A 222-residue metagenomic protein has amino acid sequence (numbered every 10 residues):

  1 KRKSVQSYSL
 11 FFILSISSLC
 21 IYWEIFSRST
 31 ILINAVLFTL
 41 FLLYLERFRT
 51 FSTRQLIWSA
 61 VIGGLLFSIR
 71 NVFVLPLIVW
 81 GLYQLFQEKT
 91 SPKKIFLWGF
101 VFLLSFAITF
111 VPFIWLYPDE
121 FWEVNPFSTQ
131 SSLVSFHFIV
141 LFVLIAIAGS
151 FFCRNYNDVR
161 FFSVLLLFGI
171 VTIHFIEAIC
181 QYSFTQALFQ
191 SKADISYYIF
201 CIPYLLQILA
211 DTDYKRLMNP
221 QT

Functional and structural regions predicted by a protein language model:
K3-Q6, L37-Q55: Membrane-interface transmembrane helices that cradle and orient dolichyl/undecaprenyl
K3-Y8, E88-L97, S150-F168, D211-T222: Membrane-interface helix-loop-helix junctions at transmembrane boundaries of multi-pass membrane enzymes, predominantly
F11-N34: Aromatic- and kink-enriched transmembrane "portal" helix at the membrane-lumen/periplasm boundary that abuts
T30-L40, F73-L77, H137-V143, D194-P203: Membrane-embedded alpha-helical segments of multi-pass membrane proteins, especially the transmembrane helices
Q55-N71, P76-G81, I108: Membrane-interface alpha helices of multi-pass inner-membrane proteins
L75, Q186-T222: Hydrophobic/aromatic-rich transmembrane helices and adjacent perimembrane loops
P76-L103: Perimembrane helix-loop-helix junctions
K94-E177: Membrane-lumen/periplasm interface segments of specific transmembrane helices in polyprenyl phosphate-linked
